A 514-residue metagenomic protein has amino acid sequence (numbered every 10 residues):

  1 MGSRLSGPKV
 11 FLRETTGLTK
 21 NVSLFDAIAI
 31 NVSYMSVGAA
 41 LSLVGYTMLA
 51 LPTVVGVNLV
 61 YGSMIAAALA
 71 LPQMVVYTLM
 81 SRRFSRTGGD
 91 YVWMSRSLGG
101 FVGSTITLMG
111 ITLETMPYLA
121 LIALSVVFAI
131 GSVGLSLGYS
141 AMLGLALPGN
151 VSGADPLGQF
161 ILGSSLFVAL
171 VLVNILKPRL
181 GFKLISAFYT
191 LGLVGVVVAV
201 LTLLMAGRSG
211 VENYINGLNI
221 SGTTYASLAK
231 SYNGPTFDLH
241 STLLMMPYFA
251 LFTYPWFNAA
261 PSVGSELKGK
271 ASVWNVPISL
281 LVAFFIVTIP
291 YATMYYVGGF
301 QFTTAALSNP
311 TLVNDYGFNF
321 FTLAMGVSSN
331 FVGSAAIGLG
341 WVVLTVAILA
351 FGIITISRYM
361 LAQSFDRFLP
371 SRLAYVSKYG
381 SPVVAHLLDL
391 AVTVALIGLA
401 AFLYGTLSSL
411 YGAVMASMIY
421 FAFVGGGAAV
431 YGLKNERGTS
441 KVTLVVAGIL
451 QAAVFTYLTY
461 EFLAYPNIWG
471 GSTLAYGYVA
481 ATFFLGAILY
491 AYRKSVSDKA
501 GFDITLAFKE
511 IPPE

Functional and structural regions predicted by a protein language model:
M1-V60, M64, A70-V75, I220-T224 (+2 more regions): Membrane-interface "cap" regions at the ends of multi-pass membrane proteins
E14-N21, G89, L176-A187, P255-Y291 (+2 more regions): Hydrophobic, small-residue-rich membrane helices and short re-entrant helix-turn-helix hairpins that build
V22, G158-G222, P255, S279-F284 (+3 more regions): Membrane-interface loop-to-helix entry segments
V44, Y61, L193-V194, A199-G207 (+3 more regions): A generic transmembrane alpha-helix motif of multi-pass inner-membrane proteins
Y46-T47, L71-L79, R83-F167, T345-Y359 (+1 more regions): Hydrophobic transmembrane alpha-helices that form the core helical bundles of multi-pass secondary transporters
T47-S63, G138, G144-P156, P178-F188 (+5 more regions): Transmembrane helix-loop boundary segments of multi-pass membrane transporters
V92-S95, G99-G100, L137, A141 (+3 more regions): TM-loop-TM module centered on a large, flexible mid-protein loop between adjacent transmembrane helices in multi-pass
M142-G153, L157, S186-S334: Helix-loop-helix junctions that connect adjacent transmembrane segments in multi-pass membrane transporters
